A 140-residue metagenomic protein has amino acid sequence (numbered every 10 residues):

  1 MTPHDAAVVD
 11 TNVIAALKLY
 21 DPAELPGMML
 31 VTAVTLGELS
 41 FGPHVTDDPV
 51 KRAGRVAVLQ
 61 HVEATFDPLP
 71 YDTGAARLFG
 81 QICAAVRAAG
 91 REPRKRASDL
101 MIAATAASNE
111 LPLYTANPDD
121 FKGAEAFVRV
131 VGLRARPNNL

Functional and structural regions predicted by a protein language model:
T2-V8, L17-A104, K122-L140: PIN-domain endoribonuclease scaffold, especially VapC-family toxins
A107: Anion (oxyanion) recognition and catalysis
